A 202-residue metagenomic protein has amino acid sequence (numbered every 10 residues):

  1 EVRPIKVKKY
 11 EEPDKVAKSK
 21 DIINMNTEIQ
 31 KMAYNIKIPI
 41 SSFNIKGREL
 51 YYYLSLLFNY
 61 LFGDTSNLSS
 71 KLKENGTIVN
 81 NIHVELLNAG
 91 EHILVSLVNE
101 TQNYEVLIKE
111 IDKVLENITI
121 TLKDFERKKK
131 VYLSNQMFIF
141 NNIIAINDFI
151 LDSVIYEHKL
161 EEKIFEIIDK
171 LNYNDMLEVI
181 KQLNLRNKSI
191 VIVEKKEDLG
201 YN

Functional and structural regions predicted by a protein language model:
E1-A33, K37-S42, L199-N202: An aromatic/glycine/proline-enriched structural segment found at the starts of mature extracellular/organellar domains
S19-N24, N44, N80-L87: Short beta-strand/turn micro-motifs at beta-sheet edges
A33-P39, S69-I118, D124-K170, N187-E194: M16 family metallopeptidases and their MPP-like homologs
Y34, I45-F62, L72: Active/ligand-binding-proximal structured segments within catalytic/core domains that scaffold catalytic residues
N44-G47, I143-I144, Y201-N202: Short conserved micro-motifs at the rims of enzyme active sites and ligand-binding pockets
N174, E178-K181, L185-N202: Charge-rich, low-complexity intrinsically disordered segments
